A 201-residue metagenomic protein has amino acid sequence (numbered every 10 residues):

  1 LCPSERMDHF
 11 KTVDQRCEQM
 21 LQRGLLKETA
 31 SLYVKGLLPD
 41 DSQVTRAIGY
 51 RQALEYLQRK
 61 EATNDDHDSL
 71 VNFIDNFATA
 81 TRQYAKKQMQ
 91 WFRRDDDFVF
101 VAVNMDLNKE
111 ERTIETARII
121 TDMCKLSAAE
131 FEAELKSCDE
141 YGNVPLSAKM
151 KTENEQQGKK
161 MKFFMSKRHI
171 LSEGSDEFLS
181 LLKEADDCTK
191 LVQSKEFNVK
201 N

Functional and structural regions predicted by a protein language model:
L1-N201: Catalytic core of IPPT-family isopentenyl/dimethylallyl transferases that prenylate adenosine-containing substrates
